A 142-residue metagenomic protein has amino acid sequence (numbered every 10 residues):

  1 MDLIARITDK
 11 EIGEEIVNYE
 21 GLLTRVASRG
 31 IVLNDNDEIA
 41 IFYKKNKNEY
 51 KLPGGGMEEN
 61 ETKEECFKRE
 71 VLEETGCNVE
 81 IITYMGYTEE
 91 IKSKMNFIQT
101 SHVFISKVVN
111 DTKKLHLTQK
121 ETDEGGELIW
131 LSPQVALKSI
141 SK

Functional and structural regions predicted by a protein language model:
M1-R29, D35: Acidic, metal-coordinating catalytic segment for phosphate/diphosphate chemistry, firing primarily on the Nudix
L3, I81-Y84: Residue-level detector of beta-propeller blades
V32-D35, S106-V108: Active-site beta-strand termini and strand-to-loop segments that position acidic
E38-I39: Entry beta-strands of beta-propeller and related beta-repeat scaffolds
K44: Short loop/turn segments immediately following the C-termini of beta-strands
K47-N48: A short acidic/small-residue loop/turn micro-motif
K51-G55: A short gly/proline-enriched turn/hairpin at secondary-structure junctions
M57-E80, T88-S141: Unchanged
